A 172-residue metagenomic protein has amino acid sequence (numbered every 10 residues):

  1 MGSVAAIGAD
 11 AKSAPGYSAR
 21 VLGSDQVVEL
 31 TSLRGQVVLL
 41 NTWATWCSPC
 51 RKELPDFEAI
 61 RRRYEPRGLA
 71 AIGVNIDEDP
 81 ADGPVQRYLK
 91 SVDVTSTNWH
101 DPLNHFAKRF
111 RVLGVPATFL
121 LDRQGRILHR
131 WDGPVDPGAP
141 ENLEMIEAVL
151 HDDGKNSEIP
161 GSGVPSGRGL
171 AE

Functional and structural regions predicted by a protein language model:
G2-L30: N-terminal "domain-start" segment that seeds a small globular fold
A14, Q86-Q124: Short, internal strand/loop/helix patches that form the active-site neighborhood or redox-interaction surface
E29-R51: Short active-site neighborhood of thiol/selenol oxidoreductases, capturing the structured segment around
L33-Q36, P66, V94-T95, V112: Active-site acidic short loop of glycosyltransferases
V37-V38, L69, P116, R126: Alpha/beta-hydrolase fold active-site loops
V38-L40, I72-V74, F119: Conserved hydrophobic packing residues within short motifs/helices of P-loop NTPase cores of ABC-family ATPases
R51-V92, P102-R109, G167-G169: Structural microenvironment flanking redox-active thiols in thiol-disulfide oxidoreductases
L120-E172: Thiol-/selenol-based redox modules, centered on thioredoxin-like and closely related oxidoreductase domains
